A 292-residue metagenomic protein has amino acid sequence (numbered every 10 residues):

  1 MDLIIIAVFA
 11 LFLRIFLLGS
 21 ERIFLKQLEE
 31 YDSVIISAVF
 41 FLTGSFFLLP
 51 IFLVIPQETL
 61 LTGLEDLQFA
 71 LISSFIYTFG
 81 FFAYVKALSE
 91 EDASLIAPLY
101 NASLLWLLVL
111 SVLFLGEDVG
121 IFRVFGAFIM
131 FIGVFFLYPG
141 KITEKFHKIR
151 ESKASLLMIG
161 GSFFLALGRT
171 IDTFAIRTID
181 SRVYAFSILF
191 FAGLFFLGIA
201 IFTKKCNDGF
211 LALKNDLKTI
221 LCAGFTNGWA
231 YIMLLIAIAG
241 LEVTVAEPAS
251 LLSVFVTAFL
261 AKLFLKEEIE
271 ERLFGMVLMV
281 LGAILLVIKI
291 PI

Functional and structural regions predicted by a protein language model:
M1-F12, L105-F163, T173, E268-I292: Juxtamembrane helix-loop boundary signature in multi-pass membrane transporters
M1-I72, F81-E91, P139-L157, I179 (+4 more regions): Membrane-interface interhelical linkers
L11, E29, V34-A38, A70 (+7 more regions): Hydrophobic/aromatic positions within or immediately flanking transmembrane alpha-helices of multi-pass small-molecule
R14, G44, S73, A97-L104 (+3 more regions): Structural signature of transmembrane alpha-helices in multi-pass secondary transporters
G19, L49, S74, T78-F79 (+8 more regions): Hydrophobic/small/kink-forming positions within alpha-helical transmembrane segments of polytopic membrane proteins
L28, I36, A87, L99 (+7 more regions): Hydrophobic/aromatic residues within transmembrane alpha-helices of multi-pass small-molecule transporters
T43-F47, L99-L113, F191-F195, A230 (+2 more regions): Alpha-helical transmembrane segments of compact multi-pass small-molecule transporters, enriched in specific families
D66-S74, E117-F131, D180-A192: Alpha-helical transmembrane segments
